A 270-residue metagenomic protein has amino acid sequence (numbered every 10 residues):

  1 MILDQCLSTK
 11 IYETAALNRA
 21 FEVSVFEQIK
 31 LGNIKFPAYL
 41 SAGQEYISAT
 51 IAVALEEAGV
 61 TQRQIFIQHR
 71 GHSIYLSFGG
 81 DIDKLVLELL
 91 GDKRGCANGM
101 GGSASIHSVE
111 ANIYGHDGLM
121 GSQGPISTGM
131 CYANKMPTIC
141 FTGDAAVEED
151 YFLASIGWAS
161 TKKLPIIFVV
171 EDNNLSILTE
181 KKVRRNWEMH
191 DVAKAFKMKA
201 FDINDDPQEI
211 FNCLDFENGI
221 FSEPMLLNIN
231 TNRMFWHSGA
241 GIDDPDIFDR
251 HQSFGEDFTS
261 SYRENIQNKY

Functional and structural regions predicted by a protein language model:
M1-Y46, V53, H237-Y270: Conserved acidic/glycine
Y12-A15, I51, V86, I156 (+1 more regions): A generic alpha-helix structural signal
R19-E22, I29, L55-G59, V86 (+5 more regions): Structural signal for hydrophobic packing residues in well-ordered secondary-structure cores of soluble enzyme domains
V23-F26, L31-K162, E180-K197: Cofactor-binding active-site loop characterized by glycine-rich and histidine/acidic residues
N112-Y270: Glycine-rich ThDP/TPP pyrophosphate-binding loop and its adjacent helix/strand module within ThDP-dependent enzymes
